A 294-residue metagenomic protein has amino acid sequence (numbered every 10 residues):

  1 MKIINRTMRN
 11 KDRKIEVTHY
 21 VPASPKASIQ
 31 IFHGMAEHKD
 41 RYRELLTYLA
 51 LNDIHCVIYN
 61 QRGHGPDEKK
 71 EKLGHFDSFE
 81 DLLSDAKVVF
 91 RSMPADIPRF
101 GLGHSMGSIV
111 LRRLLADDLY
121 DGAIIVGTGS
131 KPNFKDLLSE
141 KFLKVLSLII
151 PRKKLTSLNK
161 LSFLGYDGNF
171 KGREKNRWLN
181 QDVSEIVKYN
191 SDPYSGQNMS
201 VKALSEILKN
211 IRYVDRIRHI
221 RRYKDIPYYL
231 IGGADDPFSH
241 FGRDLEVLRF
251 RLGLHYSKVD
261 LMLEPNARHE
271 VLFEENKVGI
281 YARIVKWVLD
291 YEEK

Functional and structural regions predicted by a protein language model:
M1-V21: N-terminal cap/lid segment of alpha/beta-hydrolase-fold proteins
K26, H33-E37, S105, A234-D235: Active-site glycine-rich loops that stabilize anionic/oxyanionic intermediates across multiple enzyme folds
R41-K70: Conserved alpha/beta-hydrolase
H75-M93: Alpha/beta-hydrolase active-site loop
L111-Y194: Alpha/beta-hydrolase-fold enzymes
L230-G232: Short beta-strand/loop motif that positions the catalytic acidic residue of the alpha/beta-hydrolase fold
P237-V247: Conserved alpha/beta-hydrolase "acid-adjacent" motif
H255-K294: Catalytic active-site module of serine/aspartate enzymes centered on a nucleophile-bearing elbow/loop
